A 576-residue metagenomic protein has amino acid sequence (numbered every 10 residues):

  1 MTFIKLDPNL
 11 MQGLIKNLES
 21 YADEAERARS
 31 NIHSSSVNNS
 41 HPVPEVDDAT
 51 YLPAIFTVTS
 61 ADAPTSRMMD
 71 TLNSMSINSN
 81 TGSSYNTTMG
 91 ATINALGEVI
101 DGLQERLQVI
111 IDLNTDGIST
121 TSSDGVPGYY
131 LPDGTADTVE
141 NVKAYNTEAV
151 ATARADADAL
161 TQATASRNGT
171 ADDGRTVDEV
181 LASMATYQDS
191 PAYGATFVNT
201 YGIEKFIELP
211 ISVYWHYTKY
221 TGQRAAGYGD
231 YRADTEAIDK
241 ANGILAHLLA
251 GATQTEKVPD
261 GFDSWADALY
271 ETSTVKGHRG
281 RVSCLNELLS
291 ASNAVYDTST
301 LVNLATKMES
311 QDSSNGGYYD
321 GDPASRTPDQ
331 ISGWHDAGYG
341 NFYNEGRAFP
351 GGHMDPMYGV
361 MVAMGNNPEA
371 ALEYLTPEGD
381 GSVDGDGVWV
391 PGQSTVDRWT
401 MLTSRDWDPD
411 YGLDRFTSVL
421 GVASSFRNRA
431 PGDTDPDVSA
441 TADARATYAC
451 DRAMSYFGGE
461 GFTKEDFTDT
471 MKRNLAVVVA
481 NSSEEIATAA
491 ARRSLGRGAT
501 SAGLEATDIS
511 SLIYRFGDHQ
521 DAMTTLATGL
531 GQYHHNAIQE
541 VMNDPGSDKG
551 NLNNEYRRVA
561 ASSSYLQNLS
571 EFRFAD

Functional and structural regions predicted by a protein language model:
M1-A144: N-terminal secretion-targeting helices of virulence/extracellular proteins, encompassing both classical Sec signal
S119-D576: Non-catalytic all-alpha helical scaffold/repeat segments
